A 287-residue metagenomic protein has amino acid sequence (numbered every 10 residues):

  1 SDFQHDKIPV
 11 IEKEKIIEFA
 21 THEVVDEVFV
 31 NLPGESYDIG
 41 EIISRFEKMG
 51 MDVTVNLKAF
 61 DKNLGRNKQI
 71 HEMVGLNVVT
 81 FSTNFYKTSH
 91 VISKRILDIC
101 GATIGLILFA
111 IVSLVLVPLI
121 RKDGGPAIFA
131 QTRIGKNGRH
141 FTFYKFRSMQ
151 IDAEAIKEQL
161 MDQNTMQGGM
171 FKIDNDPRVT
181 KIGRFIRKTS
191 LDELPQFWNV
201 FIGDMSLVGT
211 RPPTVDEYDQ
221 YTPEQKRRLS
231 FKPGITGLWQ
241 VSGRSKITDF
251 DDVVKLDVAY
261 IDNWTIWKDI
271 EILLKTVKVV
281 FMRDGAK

Functional and structural regions predicted by a protein language model:
S1-A110: N-terminal hydrophobic signal-anchor/signal peptide
F3-Q4, F60-D61, N67-H71, F129-P177 (+1 more regions): Short, glycine-rich, amphipathic interfacial segments at transmembrane boundaries or analogous
E18, S44, K48, R95 (+6 more regions): Generic recognition of well-ordered alpha-helical segments within structured catalytic/regulatory domains
V28, V53, I111, G138 (+3 more regions): Residue-level signature of catalytic and energy-coupling elements of molecular machines, predominantly ATP/GTP-dependent
F85, D252-W267: Compositionally biased, charge-rich terminal segments
S89-A155, N199, I272-K287: A hydrophobic, helix-centered structural microdomain
G105, K181-T189, V258-D262: Short, well-ordered beta-strand elements within core beta-sheets of diverse protein domains
G169-K232, I272-V280: A short, structured surface patch at a secondary-structure boundary
